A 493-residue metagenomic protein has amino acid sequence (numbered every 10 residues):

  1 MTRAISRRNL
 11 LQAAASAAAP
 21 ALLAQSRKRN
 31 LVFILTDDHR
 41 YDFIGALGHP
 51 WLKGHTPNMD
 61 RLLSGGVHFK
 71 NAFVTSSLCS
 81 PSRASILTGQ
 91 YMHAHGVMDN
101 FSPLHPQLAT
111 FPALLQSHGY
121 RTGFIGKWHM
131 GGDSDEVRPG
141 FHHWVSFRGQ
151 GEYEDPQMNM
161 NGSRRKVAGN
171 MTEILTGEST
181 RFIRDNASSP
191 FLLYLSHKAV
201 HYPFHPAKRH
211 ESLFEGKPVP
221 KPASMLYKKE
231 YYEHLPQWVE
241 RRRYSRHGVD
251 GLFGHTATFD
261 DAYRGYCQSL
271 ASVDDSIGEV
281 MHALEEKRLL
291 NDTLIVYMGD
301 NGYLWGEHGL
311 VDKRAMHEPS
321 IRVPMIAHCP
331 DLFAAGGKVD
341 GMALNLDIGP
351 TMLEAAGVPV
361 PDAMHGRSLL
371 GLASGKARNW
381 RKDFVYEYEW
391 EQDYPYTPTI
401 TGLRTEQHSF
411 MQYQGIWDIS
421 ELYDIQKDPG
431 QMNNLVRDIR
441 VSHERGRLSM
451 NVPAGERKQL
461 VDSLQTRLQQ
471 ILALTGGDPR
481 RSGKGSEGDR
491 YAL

Functional and structural regions predicted by a protein language model:
M1-A17: N-terminal secretory signal peptides and thylakoid transit peptides that target proteins across membranes
K28-L31, V67-K70, H118-T122, H142 (+3 more regions): Loop/turn elements at helix/coil->beta-strand transitions in domains of secreted/extracellular proteins
R29, D38-G54, F147-I174, T180-A343 (+5 more regions): Active-site-proximal cap/lid insertion segments
F33-T36, R40-F124, M130, P139 (+1 more regions): Active-site segment of extracytoplasmic enzymes that catalyze sulfate/phosphate-ester chemistry
M130, E136, G140-R148, P190 (+5 more regions): C-terminal cap/loop subdomain of S1 sulfatases and analogous C-terminal strand-loop tails that border
